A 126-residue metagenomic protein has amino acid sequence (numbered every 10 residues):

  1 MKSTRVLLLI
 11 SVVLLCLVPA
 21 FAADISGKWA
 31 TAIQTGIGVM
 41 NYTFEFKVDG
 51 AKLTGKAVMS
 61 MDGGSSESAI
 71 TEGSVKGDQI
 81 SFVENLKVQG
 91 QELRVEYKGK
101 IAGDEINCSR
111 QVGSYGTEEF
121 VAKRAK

Functional and structural regions predicted by a protein language model:
M1-I10: Bacterial N-terminal signal peptides that target proteins for export
L17-A22: Sec/Tat signal peptide C-region and signal peptidase I cleavage site
A23-K126: Central antiparallel beta-sheet cores of small beta-barrel/beta-sandwich binding domains
